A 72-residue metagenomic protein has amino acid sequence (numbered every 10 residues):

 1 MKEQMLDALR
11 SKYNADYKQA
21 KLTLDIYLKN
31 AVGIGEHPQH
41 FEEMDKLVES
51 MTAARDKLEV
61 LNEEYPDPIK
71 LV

Functional and structural regions predicted by a protein language model:
M1-V72: Extended, charge-rich alpha-helical interface modules
